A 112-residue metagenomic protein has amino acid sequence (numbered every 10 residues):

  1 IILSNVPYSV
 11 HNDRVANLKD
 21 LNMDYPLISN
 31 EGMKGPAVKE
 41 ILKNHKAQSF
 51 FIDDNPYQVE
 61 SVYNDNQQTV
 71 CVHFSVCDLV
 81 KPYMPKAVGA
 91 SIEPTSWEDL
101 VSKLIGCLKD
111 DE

Functional and structural regions predicted by a protein language model:
I1-V15, L27-N30: Substrate-recognition element of Asp-dependent hydrolases with the DxDx(T/V) motif
V10-H11, G35-V38, Q58-E60: Short, well-ordered alpha-helical microsegments
D24-Y25, S29-K46: Donor nucleotide-activated moiety binding/catalytic core segment of transferases that use nucleotide-activated donors
P26-G32, G89-L100: Short acidic-hydrophobic, aromatic-tinged amphipathic segments that line or gate anion-handling sites
G35-E40, V80-V88, K103-I105: Short, charged, surface-exposed secondary-structure boundary motifs
V38-N44, E98-D111: Short amphipathic alpha-helix with an adjacent loop that forms part of the alpha/beta core around
F50-E93: Acidic, Mg2+-coordinating phosphoryl-transfer loop and its flanking beta/alpha structural elements, shared across
